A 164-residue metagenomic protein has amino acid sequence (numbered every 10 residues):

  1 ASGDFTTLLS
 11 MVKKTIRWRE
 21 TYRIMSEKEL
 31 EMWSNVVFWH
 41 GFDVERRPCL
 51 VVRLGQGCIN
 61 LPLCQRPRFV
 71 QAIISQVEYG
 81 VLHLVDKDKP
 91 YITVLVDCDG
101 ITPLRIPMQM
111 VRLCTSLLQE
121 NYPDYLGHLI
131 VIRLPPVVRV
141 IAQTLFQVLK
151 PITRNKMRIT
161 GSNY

Functional and structural regions predicted by a protein language model:
A1-Y125, V131-I132, V137-Y164: SEC14/CRAL-TRIO lipid-binding/transfer domains and related phosphoinositide-recognition modules that form deep
